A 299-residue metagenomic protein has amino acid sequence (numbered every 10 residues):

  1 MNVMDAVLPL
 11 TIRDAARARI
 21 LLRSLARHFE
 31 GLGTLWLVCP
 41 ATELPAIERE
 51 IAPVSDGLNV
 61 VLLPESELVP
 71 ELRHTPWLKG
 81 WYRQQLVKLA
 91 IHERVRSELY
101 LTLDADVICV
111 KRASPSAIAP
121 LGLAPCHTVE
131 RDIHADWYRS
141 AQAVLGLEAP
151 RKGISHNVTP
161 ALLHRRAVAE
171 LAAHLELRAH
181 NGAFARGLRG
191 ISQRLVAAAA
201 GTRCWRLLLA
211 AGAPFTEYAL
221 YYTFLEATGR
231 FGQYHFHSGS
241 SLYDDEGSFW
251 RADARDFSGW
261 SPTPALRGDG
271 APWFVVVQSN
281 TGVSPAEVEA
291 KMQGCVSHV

Functional and structural regions predicted by a protein language model:
M1-R23: N-proximal low-complexity "stem/linker" segments adjacent to membrane-targeting elements
S24-L32: Short, acidic, metal-binding catalytic loop of nucleotide-sugar glycosyltransferases
G33-E43, L63-E65: Short beta-strand/loop segment that forms part of the nucleotide-sugar
I47-E93: Active-site-proximal specificity loops/subdomain of glycosyltransferases
Y100: Short aromatic/hydrophobic "clamp" motif used to bind/position activated sugar donors
D104-I108: The conserved acidic donor/metal-binding loop of glycosyltransferases
V110-L145: Conserved donor-nucleotide/metal-binding helix-loop-beta segment in metal-dependent transferases, i.e., the alpha-helix
H156-W260: Catalytic core and acceptor-binding pocket of nucleotide-sugar-dependent glycosyltransferases
